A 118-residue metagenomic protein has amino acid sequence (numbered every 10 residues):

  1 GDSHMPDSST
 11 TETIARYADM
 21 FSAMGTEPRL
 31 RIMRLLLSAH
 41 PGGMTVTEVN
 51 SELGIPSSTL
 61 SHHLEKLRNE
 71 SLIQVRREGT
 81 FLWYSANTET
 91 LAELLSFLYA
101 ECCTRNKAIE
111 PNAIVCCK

Functional and structural regions predicted by a protein language model:
G1-Y17, R34-S38, T88-K118: Amphipathic alpha-helical dimerization/coiled-coil segments that flank or bridge DNA-binding/regulatory modules
S8, N69-E70: A generic local structural motif
E12-P56, E78-T90: N-terminal helix-turn-helix DNA-binding core of bacterial DNA-binding proteins
S51, R68-N69: Alpha-helical residues within the helix-turn-helix
P56, S61-H63: Short coil turns linking two alpha-helices in DNA-binding domains
H63-L67, Y84: Basic amphipathic alpha-helical segments that dock to polyanions
L72-Q74: A short, conserved structural fragment
